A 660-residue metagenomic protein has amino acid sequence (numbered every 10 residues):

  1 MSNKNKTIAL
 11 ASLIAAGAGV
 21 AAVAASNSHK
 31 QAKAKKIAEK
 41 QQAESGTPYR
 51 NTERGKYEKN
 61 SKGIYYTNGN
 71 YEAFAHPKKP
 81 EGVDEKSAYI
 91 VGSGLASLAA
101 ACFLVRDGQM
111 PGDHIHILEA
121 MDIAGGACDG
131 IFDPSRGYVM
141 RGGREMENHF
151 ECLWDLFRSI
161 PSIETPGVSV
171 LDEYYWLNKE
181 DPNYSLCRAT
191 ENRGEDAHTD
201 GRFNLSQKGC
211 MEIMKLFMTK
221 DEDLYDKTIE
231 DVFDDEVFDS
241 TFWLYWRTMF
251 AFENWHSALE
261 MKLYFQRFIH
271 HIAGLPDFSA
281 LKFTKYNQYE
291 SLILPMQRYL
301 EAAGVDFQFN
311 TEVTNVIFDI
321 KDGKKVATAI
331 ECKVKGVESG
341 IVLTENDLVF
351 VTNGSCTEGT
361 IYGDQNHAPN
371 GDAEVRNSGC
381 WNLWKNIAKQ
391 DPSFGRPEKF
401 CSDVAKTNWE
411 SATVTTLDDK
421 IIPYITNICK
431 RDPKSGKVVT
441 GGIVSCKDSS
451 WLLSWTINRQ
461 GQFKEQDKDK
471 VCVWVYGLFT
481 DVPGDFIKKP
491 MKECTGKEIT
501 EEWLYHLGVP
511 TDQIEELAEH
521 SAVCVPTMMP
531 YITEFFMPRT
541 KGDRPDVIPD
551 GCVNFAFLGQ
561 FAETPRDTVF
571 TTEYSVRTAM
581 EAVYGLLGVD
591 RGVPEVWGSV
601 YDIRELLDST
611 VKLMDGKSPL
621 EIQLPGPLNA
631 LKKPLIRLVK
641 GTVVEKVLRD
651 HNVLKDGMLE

Functional and structural regions predicted by a protein language model:
N5-A88, R106-G112, L613-E621, P625-E660: Extreme N-terminal leader/targeting segments of oxidoreductases
G92-L95: Glycine-rich Rossmann-fold phosphate-binding loop(s) that bind the pyrophosphate of adenine dinucleotide cofactors
A100-D113, Y299, A303-V305: A short, Lys/Arg-enriched amphipathic alpha-helix followed by its capping loop at the start of a domain
V105-F132: Glycine-rich FAD pyrophosphate-binding loop
S135-W176: Conserved FAD-binding subdomain of flavin-dependent enzymes
I163-H270, K282-F283: Rossmann-like flavin
Q266-L348, N353-G354, N366-H367, D372-W381: Helical element adjacent to the flavin cofactor pocket in flavoenzyme catalytic cores
H270-T284, N346-L348, N353-T578, Y584-Y601: C-terminal segments that line or cap access tunnels to active or ligand-binding sites in enzymes and enzyme-associated
